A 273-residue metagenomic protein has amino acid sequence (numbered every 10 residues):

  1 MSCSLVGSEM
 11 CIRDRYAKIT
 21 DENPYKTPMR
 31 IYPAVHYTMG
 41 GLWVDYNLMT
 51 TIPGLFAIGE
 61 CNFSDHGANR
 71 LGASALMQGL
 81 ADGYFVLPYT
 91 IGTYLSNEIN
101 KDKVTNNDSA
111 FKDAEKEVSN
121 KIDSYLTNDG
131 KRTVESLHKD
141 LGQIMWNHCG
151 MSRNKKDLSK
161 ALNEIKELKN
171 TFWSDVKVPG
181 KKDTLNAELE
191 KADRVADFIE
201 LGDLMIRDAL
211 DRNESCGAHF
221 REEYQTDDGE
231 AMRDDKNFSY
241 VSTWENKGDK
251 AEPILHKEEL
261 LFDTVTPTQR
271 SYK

Functional and structural regions predicted by a protein language model:
M1-G7, C11-I12: Single conserved hydrophobic/aromatic residue that forms the stacking wall/gate of nucleotide- or nucleobase-binding
S8-E9, A17-P24, L185-A187: Generic detector of short, locally flexible boundary/turn motifs and exposed helical patches
R15-L55: FAD/FMN-dependent oxidoreductases across multiple families
Y37, W43-A57, C61-K273: Glycine- and aromatic-enriched mobile tails/lids
